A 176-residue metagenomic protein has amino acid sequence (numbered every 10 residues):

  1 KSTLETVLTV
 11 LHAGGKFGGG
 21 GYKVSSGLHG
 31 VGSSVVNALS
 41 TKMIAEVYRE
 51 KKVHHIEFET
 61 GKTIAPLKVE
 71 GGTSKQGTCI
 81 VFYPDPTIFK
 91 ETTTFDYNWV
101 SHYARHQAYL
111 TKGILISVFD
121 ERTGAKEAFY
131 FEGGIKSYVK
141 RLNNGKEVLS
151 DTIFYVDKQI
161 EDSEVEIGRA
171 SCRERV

Functional and structural regions predicted by a protein language model:
K1-T3, G14-R141: GHKL-type ATPase core
V7: Acidic, two-metal ion nucleic-acid-processing modules in DNA metabolism proteins
V10-L11: Mobile ATP-lid/nucleotide-binding loop of the nucleotide-binding subdomain
V118-R175: GHKL/Bergerat-fold ATPase module in large chromosome/replication-associated machines
